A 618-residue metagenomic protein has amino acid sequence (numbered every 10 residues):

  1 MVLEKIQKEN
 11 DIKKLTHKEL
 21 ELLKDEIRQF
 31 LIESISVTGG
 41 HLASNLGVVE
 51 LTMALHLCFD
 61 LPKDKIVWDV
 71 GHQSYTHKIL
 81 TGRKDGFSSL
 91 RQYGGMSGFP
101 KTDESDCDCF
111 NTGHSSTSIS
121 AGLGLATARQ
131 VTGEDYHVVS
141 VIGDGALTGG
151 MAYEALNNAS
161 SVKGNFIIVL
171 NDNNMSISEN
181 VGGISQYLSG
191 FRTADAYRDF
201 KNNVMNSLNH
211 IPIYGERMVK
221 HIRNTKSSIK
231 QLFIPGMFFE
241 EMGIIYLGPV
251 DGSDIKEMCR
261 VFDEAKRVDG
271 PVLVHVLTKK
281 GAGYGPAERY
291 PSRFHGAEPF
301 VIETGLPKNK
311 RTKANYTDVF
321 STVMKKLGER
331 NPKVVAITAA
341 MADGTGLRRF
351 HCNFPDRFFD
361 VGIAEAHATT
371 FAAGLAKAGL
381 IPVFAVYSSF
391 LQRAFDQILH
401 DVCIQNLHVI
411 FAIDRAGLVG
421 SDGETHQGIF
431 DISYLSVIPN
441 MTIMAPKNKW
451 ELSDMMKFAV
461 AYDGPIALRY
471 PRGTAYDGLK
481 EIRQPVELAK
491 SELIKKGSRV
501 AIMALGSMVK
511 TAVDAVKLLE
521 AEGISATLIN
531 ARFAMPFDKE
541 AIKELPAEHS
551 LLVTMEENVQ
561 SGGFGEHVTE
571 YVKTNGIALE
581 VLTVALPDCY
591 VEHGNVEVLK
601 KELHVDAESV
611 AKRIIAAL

Functional and structural regions predicted by a protein language model:
M1-L80, E240, I244-Y246, D251-I255 (+2 more regions): N-terminal amphipathic, basic-rich helices that act as targeting or association modules
K24, H41-V162, Y316, K333-V334 (+2 more regions): Cofactor-binding active-site loop characterized by glycine-rich and histidine/acidic residues
K65, G270, T278-Q392, Q397-L407 (+4 more regions): Non-catalytic terminal/interface segments that mediate subunit docking, oligomerization, and allosteric communication
G86-M96, S161-M175, A196, C403-R415: A glycine-rich helix N-cap at a beta->alpha junction
N174-F320: Long, well-ordered, tryptophan-enriched scaffold segments
M218-P286, H408-I413, I432-E481, A607-L618: Structural signature of the thiamine diphosphate
R260-D263, H295-G296, G305, N315-R330 (+5 more regions): Glycine-/acidic-rich phosphate or pyrophosphate-binding loops and their flanking alpha/beta elements
P299-E303, P307-K310, G420-D422, T442 (+1 more regions): Peripheral docking tails and interdomain loops at the edges of cofactor- or intermediate-handling domains
